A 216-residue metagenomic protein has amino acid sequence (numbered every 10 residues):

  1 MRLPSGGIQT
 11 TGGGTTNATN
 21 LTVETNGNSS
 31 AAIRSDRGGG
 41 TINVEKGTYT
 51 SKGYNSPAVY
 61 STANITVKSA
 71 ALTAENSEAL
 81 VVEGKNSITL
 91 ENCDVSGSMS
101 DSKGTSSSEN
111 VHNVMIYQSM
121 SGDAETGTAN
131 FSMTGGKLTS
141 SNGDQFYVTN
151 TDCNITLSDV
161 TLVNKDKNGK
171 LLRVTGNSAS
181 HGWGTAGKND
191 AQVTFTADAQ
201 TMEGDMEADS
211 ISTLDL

Functional and structural regions predicted by a protein language model:
M1-L216: Long, low-complexity, polar and repeat-rich extracellular regions of very large Gram-negative surface proteins
